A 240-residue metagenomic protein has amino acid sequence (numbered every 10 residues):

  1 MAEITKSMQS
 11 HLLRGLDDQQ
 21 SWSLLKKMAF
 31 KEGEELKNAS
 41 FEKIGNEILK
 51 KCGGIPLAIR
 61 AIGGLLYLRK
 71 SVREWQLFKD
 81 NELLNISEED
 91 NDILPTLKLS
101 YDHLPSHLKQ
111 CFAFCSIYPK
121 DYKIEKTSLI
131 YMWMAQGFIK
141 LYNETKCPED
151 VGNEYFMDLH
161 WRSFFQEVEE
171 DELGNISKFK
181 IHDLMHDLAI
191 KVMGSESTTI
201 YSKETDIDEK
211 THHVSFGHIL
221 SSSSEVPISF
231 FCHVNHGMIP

Functional and structural regions predicted by a protein language model:
M1-K43, A61, D92: Alpha-helical sensor/transducer elements of the RecA-like P-loop NTPase core
A2, L49, E204-D206: Short secondary-structure boundary/capping segments
K6-S7, L12, E42-S87, S106: Amphipathic alpha-helical "lid/sensor" segments that cap RecA-like P-loop NTPase cores
S21, A58, Q110-F114: Short alpha-helical "packing" element that flanks the helix-turn-helix/winged-helix DNA-binding module
S21, F41, G45, P148-G152 (+1 more regions): Short amphipathic alpha-helix in the helical subdomain of ABC transporter nucleotide-binding domains
L36, L65-C111, S116-P240: Surface-exposed helical/coil interface segments that assemble multiprotein signaling complexes
